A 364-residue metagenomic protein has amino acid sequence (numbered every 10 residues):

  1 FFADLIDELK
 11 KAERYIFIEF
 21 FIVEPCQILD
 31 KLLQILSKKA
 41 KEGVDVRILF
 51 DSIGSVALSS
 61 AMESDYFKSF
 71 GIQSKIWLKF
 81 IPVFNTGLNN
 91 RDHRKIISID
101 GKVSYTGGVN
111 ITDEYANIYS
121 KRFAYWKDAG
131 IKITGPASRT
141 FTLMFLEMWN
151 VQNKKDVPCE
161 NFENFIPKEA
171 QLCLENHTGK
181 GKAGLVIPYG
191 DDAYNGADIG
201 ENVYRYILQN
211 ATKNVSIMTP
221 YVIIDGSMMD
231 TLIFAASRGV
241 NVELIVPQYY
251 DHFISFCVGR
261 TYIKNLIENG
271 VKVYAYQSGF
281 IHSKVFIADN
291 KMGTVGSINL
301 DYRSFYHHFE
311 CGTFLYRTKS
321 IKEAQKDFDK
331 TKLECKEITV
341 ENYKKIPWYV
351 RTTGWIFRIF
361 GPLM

Functional and structural regions predicted by a protein language model:
F1-M364: Charged, low-complexity intrinsically disordered terminal segments
